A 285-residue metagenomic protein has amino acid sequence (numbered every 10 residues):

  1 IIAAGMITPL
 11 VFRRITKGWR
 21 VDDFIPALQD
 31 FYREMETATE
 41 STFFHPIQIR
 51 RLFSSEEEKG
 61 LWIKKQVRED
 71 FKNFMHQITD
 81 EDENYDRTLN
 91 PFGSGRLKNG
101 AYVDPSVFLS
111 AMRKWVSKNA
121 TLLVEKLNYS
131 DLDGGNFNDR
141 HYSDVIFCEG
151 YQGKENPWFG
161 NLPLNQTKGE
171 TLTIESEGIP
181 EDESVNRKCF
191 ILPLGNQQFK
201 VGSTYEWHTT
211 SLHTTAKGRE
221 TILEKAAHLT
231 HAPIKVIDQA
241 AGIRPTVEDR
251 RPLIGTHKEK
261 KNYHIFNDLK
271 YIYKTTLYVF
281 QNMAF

Functional and structural regions predicted by a protein language model:
I1: Glycine-rich FAD pyrophosphate-binding loop
A4-D86, P91: Dinucleotide-binding Rossmann-like beta1-alpha1 core, especially the glycine-rich loop that anchors the ADP
I15-A27, G95-A111, H213-G218, T275-T276: Short beta-strand to alpha-helix junction loop
T42-I47, L122-E125, H231-G242: A short coil-to-beta-strand element that immediately follows conserved catalytic motifs
G95-D144, C148-E149, G153: Helical element adjacent to the flavin cofactor pocket in flavoenzyme catalytic cores
N138-N186, E206, L212-T215, L229-I234: Central helical "cap/lid" subdomain
E177-I179, N196-Q198, E206-D249, T256-K260: Flavin-binding catalytic cores
I237-F285: C-terminal catalytic lobe of FAD-dependent flavoproteins
